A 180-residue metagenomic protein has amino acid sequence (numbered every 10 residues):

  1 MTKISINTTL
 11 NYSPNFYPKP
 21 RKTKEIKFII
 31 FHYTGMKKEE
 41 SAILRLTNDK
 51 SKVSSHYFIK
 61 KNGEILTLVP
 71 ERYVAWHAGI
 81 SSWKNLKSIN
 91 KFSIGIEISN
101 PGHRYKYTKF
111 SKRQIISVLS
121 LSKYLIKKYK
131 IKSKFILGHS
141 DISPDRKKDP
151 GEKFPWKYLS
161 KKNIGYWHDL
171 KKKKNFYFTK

Functional and structural regions predicted by a protein language model:
M1-K87: N-terminal catalytic cores of peptidoglycan-degrading enzymes
K24, K91, I131: Structured loop/turn residues at beta-strand edges in well-structured enzyme cores
F28, S93, F135: Hydrophobic "anchor" residues on beta-strands that sit immediately upstream of conserved functional sites
F31, I96, V118: Conserved, mostly hydrophobic/aromatic
Y33, I98, S140: Residues immediately flanking
F58, G95-E97, L137: Conserved beta-strand segments that form the floor/walls of ligand-binding pockets within enzyme and binding domains
K87-I98: Short coil-to-beta-strand
G102, K106-K180: Basic/polar, cationic surfaces and motifs that engage anionic cell-wall and phosphate/carboxylate ligands
